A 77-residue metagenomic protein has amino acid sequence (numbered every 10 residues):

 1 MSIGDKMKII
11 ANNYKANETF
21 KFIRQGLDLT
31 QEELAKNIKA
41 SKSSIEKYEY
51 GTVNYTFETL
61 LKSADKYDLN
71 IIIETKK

Functional and structural regions predicted by a protein language model:
M1-E18, G26, Y50, D65: N-terminal flexible/basic segments that precede or flank functional cores
A16, Y55-T56: Residue-level preference for nonpolar/small residues embedded in alpha-helices
E18-N37, K62: Short basic helix-loop element that most often maps to the first helix and adjoining turn of HTH DNA-binding modules
T19, S44-K47, T59: Residue-level recognition of specific faces of alpha-helices
I38-V53: Recognition helix of helix-turn-helix/homeodomain-like DNA-binding domains that insert into the DNA major groove
E58-I73: DNA major-groove recognition helix of helix-turn-helix/homeodomain DNA-binding modules
